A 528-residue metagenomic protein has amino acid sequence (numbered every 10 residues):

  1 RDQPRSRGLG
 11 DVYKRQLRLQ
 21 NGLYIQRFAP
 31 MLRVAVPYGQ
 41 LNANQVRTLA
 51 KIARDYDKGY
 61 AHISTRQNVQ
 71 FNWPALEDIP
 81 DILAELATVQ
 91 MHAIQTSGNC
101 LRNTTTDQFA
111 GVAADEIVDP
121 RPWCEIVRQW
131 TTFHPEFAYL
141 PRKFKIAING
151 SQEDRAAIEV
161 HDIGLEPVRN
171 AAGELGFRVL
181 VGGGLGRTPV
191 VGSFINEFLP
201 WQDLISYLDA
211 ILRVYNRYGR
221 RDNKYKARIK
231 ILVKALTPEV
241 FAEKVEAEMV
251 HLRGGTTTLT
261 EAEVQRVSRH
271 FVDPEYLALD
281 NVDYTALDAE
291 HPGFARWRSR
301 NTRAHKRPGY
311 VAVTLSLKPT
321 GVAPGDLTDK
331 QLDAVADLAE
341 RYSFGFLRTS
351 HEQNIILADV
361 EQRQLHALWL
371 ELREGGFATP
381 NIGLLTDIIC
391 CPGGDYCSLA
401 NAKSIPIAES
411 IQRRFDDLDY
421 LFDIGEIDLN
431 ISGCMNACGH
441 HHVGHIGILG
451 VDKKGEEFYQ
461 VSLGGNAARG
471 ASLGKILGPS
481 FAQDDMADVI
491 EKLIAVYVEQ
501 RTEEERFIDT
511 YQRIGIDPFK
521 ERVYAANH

Functional and structural regions predicted by a protein language model:
D2-L9, Y13: Single conserved hydrophobic/aromatic residue that forms the stacking wall/gate of nucleotide- or nucleobase-binding
K14-Q20, R47-K58, V181, R213-N216 (+2 more regions): Short amphipathic beta-strand starts and helix->beta connectors
Q16, A138-E246, H442-E499: Mobile "lid/hinge" segments at catalytic clefts and subdomain interfaces of large enzymes
Y24-R33, R187-G192, R307-L317: Gly-rich Lys/Arg/Thr-decorated short loops/hinges at beta-loop-alpha junctions or inter-strand turns that position
A29-L175, S206, L317-E456: Small-residue-enriched alpha-helical segments and adjacent helix-cap loops that form tight helix-helix packing
W73, E77-D78, A87-V89, N216-S299 (+4 more regions): Terminal amphipathic helices with adjacent charged low-complexity linkers/tails
A93-G98, R213-N223, L252-V267, V311-L315 (+3 more regions): Flexible helix-coil linker/hinge segments at domain or subdomain boundaries
A289-A312, P319-L347, M486-I490, V496-E499 (+2 more regions): Long hydrophobic segments that form regular secondary structure
